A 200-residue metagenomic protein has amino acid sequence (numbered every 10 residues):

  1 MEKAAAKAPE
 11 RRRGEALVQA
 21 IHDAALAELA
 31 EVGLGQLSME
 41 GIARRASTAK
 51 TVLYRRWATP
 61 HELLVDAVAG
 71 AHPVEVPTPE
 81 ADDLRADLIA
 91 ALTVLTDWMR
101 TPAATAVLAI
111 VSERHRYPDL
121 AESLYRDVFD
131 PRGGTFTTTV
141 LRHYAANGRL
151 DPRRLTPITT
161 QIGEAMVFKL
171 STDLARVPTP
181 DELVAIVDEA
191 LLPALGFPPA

Functional and structural regions predicted by a protein language model:
M1-A5, A90, T139-R142, A146 (+2 more regions): C-terminal peripheral helix-coil segments that are non-catalytic and often amphipathic
M1-R45, E62: Basic, helix-initiating cap at the start of DNA-binding domains
Q36, T59-L64, V74-E75, L88: Short amphipathic alpha-helical segment with a characteristic S/N-K-E followed by hydrophobic residues
S47-W57: Short hydrophobic/aromatic patch on the recognition helix
V76-T105, T159: Hydrophobic alpha-helical connector segments
T93-M99, V107-R116, E189-A194: Helix-loop "lid/cap" segments that line or gate small-molecule binding pockets
R100-T105, A109, D119-A146: Amphipathic alpha-helical packing segments from all-alpha helical-bundle domains
S123-F129, A145-I162, P178-D181: All-alpha amphipathic helical-bundle segments outside canonical DNA-binding/catalytic cores that form hydrophobic
